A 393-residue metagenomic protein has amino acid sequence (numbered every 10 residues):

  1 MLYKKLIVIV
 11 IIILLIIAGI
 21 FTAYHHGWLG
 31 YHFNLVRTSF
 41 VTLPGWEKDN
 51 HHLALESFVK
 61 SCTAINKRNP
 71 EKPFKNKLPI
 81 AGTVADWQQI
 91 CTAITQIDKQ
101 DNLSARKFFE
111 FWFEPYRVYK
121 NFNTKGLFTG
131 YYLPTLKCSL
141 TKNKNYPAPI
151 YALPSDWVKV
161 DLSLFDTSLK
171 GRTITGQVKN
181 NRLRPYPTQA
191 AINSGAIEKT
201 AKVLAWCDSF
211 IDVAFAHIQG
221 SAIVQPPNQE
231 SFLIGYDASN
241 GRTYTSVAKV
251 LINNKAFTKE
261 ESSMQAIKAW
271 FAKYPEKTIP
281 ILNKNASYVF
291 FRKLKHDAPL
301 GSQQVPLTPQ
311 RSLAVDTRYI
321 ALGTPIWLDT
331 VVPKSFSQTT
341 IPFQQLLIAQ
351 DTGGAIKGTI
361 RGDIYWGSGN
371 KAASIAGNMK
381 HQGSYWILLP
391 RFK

Functional and structural regions predicted by a protein language model:
M1-L14: N-terminal Sec-pathway targeting helices
L2-K4, L35, L300: Alpha-carbonic anhydrase
I16, Y24-G27, S168, T173 (+3 more regions): Generic detector of intrinsically disordered, low-complexity, polar/charged segments
A18-V36: Membrane-interface motif at the C-terminal end of an N-terminal transmembrane signal
N34-K295, V305: Secretory/export targeting leaders with adjacent low-complexity proregions
E47-N50, K295-K393: C-terminal soluble interaction/assembly domains
